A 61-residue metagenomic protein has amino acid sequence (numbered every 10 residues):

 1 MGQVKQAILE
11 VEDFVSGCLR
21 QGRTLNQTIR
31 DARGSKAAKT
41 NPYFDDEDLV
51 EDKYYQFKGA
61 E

Functional and structural regions predicted by a protein language model:
G2-Q6: Short, extreme N-terminal segment that most often corresponds to the first beta-strand
D13-D52, Q56-A60: Acidic, low-complexity, intrinsically disordered interaction modules
